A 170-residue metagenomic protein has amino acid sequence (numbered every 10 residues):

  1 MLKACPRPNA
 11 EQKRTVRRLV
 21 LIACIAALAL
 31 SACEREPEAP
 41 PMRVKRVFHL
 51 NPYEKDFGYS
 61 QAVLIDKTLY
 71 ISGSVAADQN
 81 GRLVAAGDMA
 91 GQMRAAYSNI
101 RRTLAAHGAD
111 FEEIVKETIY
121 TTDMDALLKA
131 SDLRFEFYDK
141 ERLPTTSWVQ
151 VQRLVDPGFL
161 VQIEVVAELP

Functional and structural regions predicted by a protein language model:
A4-P6, A23, A32: The N-terminal extracellular segments of secreted preproproteins, especially immediately downstream of signal
C5-V20: Bacterial N-terminal signal peptides that target proteins for export
L21-A27: Sec-dependent N-terminal signal peptides
A27, S31-S98, R102-H107, E112-V115 (+1 more regions): N-terminal presequence-like segments and the immediate start of the first folded domain
